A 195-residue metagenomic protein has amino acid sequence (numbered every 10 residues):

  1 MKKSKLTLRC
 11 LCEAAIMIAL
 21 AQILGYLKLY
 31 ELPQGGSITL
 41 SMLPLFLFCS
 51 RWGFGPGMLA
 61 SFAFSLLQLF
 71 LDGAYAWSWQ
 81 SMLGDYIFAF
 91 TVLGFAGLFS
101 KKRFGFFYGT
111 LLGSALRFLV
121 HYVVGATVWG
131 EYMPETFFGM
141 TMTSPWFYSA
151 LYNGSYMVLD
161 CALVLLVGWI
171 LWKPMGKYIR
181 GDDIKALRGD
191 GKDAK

Functional and structural regions predicted by a protein language model:
M1-I18, F107, S144-K195: Alpha-helical transmembrane segments and their cytosolic interface
M1-R51, G55-L59: Hydrophobic transmembrane alpha-helices
K3-C10, G35-G36, L71, F99-S100 (+1 more regions): Helix-boundary and loop/linker segments of multi-pass membrane transporters
L11-I16, L43, F54, M58-F62 (+6 more regions): Hydrophobic alpha-helical transmembrane segments
I18, Q22-Y26, S61, L93 (+3 more regions): Transmembrane alpha-helical segments of multi-pass membrane transport proteins and ion-pumping complexes
Q22-S37, A63-L98, Y122, A126-W129 (+1 more regions): Interfacial aromatic-anchored transmembrane helix boundaries in multi-pass membrane proteins
S50-W52, F95-K102, I170-I179: Structural signal for the C-terminal ends of transmembrane alpha-helices and the immediately following loop
F106-A126: Hydrophobic alpha-helical membrane-insertion segments
